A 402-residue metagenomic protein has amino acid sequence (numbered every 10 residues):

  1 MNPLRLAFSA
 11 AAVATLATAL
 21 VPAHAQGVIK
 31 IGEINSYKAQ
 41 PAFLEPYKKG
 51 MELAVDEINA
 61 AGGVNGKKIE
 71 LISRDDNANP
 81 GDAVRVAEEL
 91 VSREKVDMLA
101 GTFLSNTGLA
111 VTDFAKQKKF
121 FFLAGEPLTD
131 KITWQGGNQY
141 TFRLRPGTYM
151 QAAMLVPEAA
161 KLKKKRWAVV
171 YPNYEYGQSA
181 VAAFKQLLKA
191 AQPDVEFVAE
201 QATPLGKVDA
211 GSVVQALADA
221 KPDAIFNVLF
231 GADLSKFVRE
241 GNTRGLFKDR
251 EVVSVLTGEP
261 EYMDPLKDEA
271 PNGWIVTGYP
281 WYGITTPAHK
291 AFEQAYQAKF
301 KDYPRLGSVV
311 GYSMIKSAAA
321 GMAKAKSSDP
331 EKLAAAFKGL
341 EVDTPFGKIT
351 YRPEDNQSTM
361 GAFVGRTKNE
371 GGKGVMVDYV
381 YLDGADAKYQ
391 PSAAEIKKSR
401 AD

Functional and structural regions predicted by a protein language model:
M1-A10: Bacterial N-terminal signal peptides that target proteins for export
A19-A25: Sec/Tat signal peptide C-region and signal peptidase I cleavage site
V28, F43-K49, A61-W134, L144 (+3 more regions): Beta-alpha junction/loop-to-helix N-cap segments that form part of ligand/metal-binding clefts
I29, E341, P345-D402: Solvent-exposed, acidic/polar segments of extracytosolic/periplasmic ligand-binding ectodomains
G32-E52, R74-G81, F103-N106, V170-Q178 (+2 more regions): Extracytoplasmic "Venus flytrap"
R85, D130-K131, N138-R244, P280-A291: Extracellular/periplasmic Venus flytrap/periplasmic-binding protein
L90, E94-F103, L123-G125, A168-Y171 (+4 more regions): Periplasmic-binding protein-like
G241-Y312, A323-S328, V377-D402: Extracellular/periplasmic periplasmic-binding protein-like sensory domains
